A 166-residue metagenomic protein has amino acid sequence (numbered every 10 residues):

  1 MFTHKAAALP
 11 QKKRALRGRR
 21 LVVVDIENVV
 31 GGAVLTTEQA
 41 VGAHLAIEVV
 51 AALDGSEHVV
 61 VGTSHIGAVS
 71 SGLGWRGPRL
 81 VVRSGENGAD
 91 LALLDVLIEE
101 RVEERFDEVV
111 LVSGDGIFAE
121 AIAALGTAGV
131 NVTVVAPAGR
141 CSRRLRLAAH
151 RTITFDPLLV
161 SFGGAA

Functional and structural regions predicted by a protein language model:
M1-A92, N131: Domain-level signal for Mg2+-assisted phosphodiester chemistry and nucleotide/NA-binding surfaces in nucleic-acid
H65-A166: Nuclease catalytic cores that cleave nucleic-acid phosphodiester bonds, predominantly acidic two-metal-ion
